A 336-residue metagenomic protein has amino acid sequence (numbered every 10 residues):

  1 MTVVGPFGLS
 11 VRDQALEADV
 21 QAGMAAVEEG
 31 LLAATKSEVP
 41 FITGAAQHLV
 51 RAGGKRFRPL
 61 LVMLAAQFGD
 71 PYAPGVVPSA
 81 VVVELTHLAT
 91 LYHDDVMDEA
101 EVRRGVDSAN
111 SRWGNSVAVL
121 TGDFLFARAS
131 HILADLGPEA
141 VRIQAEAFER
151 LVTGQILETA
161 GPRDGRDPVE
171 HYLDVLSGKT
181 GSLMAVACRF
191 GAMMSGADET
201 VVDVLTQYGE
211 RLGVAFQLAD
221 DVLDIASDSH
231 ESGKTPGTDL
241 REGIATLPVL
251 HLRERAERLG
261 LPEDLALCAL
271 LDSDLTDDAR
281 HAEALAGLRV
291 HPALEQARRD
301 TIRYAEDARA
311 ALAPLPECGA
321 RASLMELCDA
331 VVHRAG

Functional and structural regions predicted by a protein language model:
M1-G336: All-alpha prenyltransferase/terpene-synthase fold signal
